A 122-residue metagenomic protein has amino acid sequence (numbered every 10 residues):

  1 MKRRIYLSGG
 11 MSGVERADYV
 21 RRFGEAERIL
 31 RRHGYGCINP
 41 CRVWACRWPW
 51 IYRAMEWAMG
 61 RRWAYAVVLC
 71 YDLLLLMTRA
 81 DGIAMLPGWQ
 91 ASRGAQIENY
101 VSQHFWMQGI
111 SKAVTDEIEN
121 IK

Functional and structural regions predicted by a protein language model:
M1-K122: Conserved catalytic or regulatory cores that recognize and/or transform ribose-phosphate-containing ligands
